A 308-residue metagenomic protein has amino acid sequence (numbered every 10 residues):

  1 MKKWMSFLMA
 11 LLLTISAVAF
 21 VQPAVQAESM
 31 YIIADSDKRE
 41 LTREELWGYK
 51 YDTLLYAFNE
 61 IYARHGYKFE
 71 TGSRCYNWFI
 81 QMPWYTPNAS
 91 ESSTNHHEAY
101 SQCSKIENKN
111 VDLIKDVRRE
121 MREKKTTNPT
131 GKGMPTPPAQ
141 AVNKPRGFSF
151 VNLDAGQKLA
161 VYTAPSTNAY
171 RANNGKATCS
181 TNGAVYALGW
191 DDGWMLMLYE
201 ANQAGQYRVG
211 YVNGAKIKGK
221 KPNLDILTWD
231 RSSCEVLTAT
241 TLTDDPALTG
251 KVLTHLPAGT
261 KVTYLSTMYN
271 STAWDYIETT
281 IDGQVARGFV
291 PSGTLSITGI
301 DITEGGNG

Functional and structural regions predicted by a protein language model:
M1-W4: Positively charged n-region of N-terminal signal peptides that target proteins for export
I15-M30: Sec-dependent signal peptide cleavage junction
E28-R43, K124-D154: N-terminal low-complexity, Pro/Thr/Ser-rich intrinsically disordered segments that act as propeptides or flexible
E45-T86: Amphipathic alpha-helical packing elements
F69, N77-P129: Compact alpha-helical subdomains of small soluble proteins
P83, G131-F148, L198-R231, E278-G308: Boundary regions of SH3-family modules and the immediately adjacent low-complexity/disordered segments in eukaryotic
P165-N173, P246-K251: Short alpha-helix capping/helix-loop boundary micro-motifs
N174-G214, H255-G293: SH3/SH3-like beta-barrel superfamily modules
